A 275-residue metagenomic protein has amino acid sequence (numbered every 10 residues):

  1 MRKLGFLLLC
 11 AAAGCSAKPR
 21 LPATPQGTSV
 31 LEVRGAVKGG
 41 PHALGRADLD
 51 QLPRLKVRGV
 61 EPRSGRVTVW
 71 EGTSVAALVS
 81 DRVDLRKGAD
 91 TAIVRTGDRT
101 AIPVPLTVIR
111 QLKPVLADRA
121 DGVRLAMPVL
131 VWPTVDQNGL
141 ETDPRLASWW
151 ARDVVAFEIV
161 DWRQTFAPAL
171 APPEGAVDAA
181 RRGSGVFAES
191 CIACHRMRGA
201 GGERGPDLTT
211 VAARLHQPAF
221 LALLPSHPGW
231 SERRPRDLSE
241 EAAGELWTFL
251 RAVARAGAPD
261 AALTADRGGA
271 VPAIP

Functional and structural regions predicted by a protein language model:
M1-K3: Positively charged n-region of N-terminal signal peptides that target proteins for export
A13-G14: C-terminal motif of bacterial Sec signal peptides marking the signal peptidase cleavage site
P19-F166, S239, I274-P275: Structured, non-membrane catalytic/scaffold regions adjacent to prosthetic-group chemistry
S64-G72, L85, A176, A180 (+4 more regions): Solvent-exposed, acidic/flexible segments
R163-V186: Electrostatic cytochrome c docking/interface patches
G183-R198, L246-L250: The canonical Cys-X-X-Cys-His
S184, R196-L224: Gly/Gly-Pro-rich "capping" loops immediately C-terminal to redox-active cysteine motifs in periplasmic/lumenal
G202-T209, P225-R267: Axial heme c-ligation environment in periplasmic c-type cytochrome domains
